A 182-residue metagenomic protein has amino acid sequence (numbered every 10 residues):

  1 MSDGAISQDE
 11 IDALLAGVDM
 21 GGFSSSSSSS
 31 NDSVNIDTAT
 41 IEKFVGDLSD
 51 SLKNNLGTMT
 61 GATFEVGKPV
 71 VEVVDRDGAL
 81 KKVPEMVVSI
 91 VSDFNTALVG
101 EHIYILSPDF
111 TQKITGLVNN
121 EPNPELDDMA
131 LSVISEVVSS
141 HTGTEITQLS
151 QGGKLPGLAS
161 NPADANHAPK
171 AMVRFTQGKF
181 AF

Functional and structural regions predicted by a protein language model:
M1-F182: N-terminal auxiliary interaction/assembly segments of multi-subunit proteins
